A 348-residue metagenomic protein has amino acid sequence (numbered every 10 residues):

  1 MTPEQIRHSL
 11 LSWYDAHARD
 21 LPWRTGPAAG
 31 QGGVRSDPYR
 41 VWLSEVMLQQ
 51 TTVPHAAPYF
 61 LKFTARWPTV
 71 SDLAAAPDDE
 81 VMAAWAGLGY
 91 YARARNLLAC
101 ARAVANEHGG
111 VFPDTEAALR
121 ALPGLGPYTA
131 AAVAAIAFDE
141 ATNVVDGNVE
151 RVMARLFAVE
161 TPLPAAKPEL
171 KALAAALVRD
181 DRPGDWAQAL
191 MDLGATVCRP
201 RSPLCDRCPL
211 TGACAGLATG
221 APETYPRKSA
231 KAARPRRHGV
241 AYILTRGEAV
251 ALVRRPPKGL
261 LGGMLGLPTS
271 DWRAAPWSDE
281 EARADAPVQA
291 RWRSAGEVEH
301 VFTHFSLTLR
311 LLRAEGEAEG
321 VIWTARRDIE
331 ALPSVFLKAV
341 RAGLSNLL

Functional and structural regions predicted by a protein language model:
M1-G26, D192-L348: Intrinsically disordered, low-complexity, charged terminal extensions of DNA damage-control enzymes
T2, H8-S9, W13-E223, A286: Catalytic cores of DNA base-excision repair glycosylases
